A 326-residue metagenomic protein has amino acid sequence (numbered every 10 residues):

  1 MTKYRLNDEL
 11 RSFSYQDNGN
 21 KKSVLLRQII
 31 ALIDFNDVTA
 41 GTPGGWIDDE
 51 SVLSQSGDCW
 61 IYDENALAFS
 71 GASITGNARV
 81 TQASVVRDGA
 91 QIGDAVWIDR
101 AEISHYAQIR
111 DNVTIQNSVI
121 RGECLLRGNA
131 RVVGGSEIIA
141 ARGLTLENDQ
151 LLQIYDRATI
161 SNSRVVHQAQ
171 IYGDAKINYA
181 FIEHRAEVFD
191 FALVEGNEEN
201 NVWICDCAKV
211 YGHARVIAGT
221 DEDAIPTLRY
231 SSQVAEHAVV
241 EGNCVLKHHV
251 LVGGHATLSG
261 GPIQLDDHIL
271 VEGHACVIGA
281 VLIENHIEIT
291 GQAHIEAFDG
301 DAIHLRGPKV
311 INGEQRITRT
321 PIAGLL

Functional and structural regions predicted by a protein language model:
M1-D58, Y62-E64, N77, D88-G89 (+31 more regions): Terminal amphipathic alpha-helical/low-complexity segments used for targeting or macromolecular assembly
L67-S73: Extracellular repeat-rich scaffold modules on cell surfaces
S84: Extended, highly charged clamp/arch subdomains and adjacent linkers that form or line substrate-binding channels
